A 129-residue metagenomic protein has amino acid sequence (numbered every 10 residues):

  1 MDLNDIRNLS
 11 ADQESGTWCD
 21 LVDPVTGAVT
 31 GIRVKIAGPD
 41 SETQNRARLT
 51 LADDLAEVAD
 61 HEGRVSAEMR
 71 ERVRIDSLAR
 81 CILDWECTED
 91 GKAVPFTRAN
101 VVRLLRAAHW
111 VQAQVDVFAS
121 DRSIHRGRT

Functional and structural regions predicted by a protein language model:
M1-V58, S123-T129: Short, charged/polar N-terminal "headpieces" of proteins
D5, E42-R46, T50, E68 (+2 more regions): Exposed alpha-helical structural elements
D5-N8, D20, C81-E86, A93-P95: Residue-level preference for alpha-helix termini and adjacent loops
L9, T50, D54, C81 (+2 more regions): Residues that form generic nucleotide/phosphate-binding pockets
E68-C87: Mid-chain, well-packed structural core segment of small domains
C87-T129: C-terminal charged interaction modules
